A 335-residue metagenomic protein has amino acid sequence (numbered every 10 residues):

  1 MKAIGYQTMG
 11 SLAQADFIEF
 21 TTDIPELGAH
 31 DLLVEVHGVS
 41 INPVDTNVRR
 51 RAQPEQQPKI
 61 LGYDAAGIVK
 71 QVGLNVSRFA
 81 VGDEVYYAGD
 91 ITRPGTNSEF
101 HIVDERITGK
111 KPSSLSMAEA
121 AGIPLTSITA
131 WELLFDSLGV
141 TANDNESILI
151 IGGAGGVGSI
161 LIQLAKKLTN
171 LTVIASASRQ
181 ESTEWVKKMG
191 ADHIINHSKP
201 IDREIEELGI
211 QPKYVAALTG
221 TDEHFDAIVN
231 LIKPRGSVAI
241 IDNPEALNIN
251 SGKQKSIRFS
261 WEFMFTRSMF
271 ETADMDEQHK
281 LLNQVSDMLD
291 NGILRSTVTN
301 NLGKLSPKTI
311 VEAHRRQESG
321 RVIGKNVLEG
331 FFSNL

Functional and structural regions predicted by a protein language model:
D23-S40, R50-T92: Glycine-rich beta-strand-centered segment in the early N-terminal region that forms part of a ligand/cofactor-binding
A66, D83-E84, F100, S147 (+1 more regions): Residue-level marker of beta-strand positions
L74-N75, A175-W185, D222-E223, A246: Short glycine/proline-centered loop/turn elements that form peptide/ligand docking sites
A88-G152: NAD(P)H dinucleotide-binding glycine-rich loop of Rossmann-like/cofactor-binding domains, especially the beta1-alpha1
I123-K199: Mid-domain Rossmann-like dinucleotide-binding core that forms the NAD(H)/NADP(H) cofactor-binding site
A142-N143, M189, I194-E262: Glycine-rich cofactor phosphate-binding loops and adjacent beta1-alpha1 units of small-molecule cofactor enzyme domains
S251-N301: C-terminal substrate-binding/catalytic core of Rossmann-like NAD(P)-dependent dehydrogenases/reductases
D290-N300, V311-L335: C-terminal capping/lid region of NAD(P)-dependent oxidoreductase domains
